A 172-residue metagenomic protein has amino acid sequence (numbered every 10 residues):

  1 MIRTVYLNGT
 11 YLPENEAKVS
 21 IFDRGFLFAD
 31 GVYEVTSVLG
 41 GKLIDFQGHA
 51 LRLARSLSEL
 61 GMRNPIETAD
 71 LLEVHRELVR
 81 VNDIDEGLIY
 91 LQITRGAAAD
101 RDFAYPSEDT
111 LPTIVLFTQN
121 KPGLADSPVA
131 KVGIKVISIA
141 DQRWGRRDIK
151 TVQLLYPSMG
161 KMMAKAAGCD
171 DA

Functional and structural regions predicted by a protein language model:
M1-P65, A69-E77, D100, Y105-A172: Helix-start/capping segments and mature chain N-termini
R80-I93: Ordered, amphipathic secondary-structure segments that act as subunit-interaction surfaces in large macromolecular
Q92-T94, F117-T118: Short beta-strand segments
G96-A98: Active-site loop/lid in soluble adenylation, ligation, and acyl-transfer enzymes
